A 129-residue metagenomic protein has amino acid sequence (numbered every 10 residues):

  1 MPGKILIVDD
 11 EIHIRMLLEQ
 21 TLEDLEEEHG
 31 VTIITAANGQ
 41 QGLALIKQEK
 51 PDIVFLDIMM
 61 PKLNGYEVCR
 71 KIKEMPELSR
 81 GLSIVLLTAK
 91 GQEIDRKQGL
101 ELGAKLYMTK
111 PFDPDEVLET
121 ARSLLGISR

Functional and structural regions predicted by a protein language model:
D10, K110: A Lys-centered signature of the CheY-like receiver
I12-I34: Two-component/phosphorelay signaling modules centered on CheY-like receiver
T35-A44, G65: Helix N-cap/capping motif at the beta->alpha junctions
A44, Y66-S79: Short amphipathic alpha-helix used as the core "switch/output" element in two-component signaling
E49-F55: Active-site beta3 strand of CheY-like receiver
M60: Receiver (REC) domain active-site loop signature in two-component systems and cognate sites in sensor histidine kinases
E67, R80, G91-L106, E119-R122: Alpha4 helix (beta4-alpha4-beta5 surface) of REC/receiver domains from two-component response regulators
